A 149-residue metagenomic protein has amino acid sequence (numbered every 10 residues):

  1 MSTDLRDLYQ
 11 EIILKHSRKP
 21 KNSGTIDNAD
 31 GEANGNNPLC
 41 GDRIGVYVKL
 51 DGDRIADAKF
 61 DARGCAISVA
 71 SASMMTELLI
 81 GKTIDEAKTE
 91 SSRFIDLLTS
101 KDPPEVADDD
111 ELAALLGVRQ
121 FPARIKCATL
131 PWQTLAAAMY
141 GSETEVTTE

Functional and structural regions predicted by a protein language model:
M1-D27, A56, K82-E149: C-terminal binding/interaction regions
K19, S23-K59: Structured beta-strand/loop patches that form or line metal/cofactor-binding pockets in enzymes
C40, C65, C127: Functionally engaged cysteine thiol sites
I44, S73, K126: Active-site phosphate/pyrophosphate-handling residues
A62-V69: Short, thiol/selenol-centered motifs that function as redox-active sites or metal-ligating centers
V69-A70, T89: Alpha-helical macromolecular-interaction surfaces
S71-T83: Alpha-helical support elements that line or immediately flank enzyme active sites and cofactor-binding pockets
